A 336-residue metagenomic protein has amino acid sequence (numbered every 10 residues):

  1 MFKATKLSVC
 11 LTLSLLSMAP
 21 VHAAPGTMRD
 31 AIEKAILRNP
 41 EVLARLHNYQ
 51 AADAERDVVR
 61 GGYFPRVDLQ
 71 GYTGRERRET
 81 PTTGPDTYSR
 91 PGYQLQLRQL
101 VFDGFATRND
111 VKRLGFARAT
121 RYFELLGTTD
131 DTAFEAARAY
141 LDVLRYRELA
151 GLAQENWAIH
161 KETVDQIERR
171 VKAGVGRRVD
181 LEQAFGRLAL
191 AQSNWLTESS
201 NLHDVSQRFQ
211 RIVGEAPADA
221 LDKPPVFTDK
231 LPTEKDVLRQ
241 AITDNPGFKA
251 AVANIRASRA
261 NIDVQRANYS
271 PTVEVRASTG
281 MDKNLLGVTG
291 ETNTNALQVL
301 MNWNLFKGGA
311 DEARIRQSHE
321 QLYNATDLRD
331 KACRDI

Functional and structural regions predicted by a protein language model:
M1-V9: Bacterial N-terminal signal peptides that target proteins for export
S8-S17: Bacterial N-terminal signal peptides
H22-Q70, L100-V101, R177, V213-R256 (+2 more regions): Bacterial Sec-pathway N-terminal export signals of envelope proteins
L43, R66-Y88, R98-G127, K249 (+3 more regions): Small/polar (Gly/Ser/Thr/Ala-rich) solvent-exposed segments that form structured loops/beta-strands/short helices used
A44-V59, T128, T132-A153, E162 (+5 more regions): Amphipathic alpha-helical coiled-coil segments
Y72, R90-G92, R138, Q183 (+2 more regions): Transmembrane beta-barrel architecture of outer-membrane proteins
Q96, N261-V264, L300-N302: Outer-membrane beta-barrel architecture
T128-I242, N254: Periplasmic alpha-helical coiled-coil/stalk elements that build and connect Gram-negative outer-membrane
